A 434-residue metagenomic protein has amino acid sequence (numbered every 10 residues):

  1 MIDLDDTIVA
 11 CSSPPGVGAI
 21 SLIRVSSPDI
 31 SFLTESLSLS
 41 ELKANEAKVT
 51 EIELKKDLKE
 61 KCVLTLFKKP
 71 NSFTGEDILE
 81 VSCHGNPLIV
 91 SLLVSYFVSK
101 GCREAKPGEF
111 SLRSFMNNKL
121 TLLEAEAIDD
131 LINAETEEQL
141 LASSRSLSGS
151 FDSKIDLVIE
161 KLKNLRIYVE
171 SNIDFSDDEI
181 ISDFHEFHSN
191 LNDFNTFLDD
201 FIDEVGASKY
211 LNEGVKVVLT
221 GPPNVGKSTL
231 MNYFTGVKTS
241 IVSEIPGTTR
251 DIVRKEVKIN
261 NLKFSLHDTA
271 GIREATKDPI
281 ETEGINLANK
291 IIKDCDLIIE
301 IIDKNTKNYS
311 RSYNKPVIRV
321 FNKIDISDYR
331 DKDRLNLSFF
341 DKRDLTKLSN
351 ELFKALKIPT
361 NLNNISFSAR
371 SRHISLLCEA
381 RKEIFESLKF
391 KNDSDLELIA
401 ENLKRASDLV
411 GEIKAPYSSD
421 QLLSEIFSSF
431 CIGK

Functional and structural regions predicted by a protein language model:
M1-L141, G149: A glycine-rich (often HGG/GG-containing) alpha/beta subdomain
I2-C11, P15, K55-D57, E137-N260 (+2 more regions): C-terminal-of-GTPase-core extension/linker across diverse P-loop GTPases
G18, N45-K48, D294-L297, K315-V317 (+1 more regions): Short glycine-/polar-rich loops that comprise or flank the Walker A/P-loop and associated switch/sensor motifs
V49-K68, G247-T276, L297: Switch I (G2) and immediately adjacent beta-strands of P-loop GTPase domains
T74, I292-D294, R311-K315: Flexible, charged surface loops at secondary-structure boundaries
L266, I301, V320: Generic enzyme active-site microenvironment
E281-K304: Inter-motif core of Ras-like GTPase G domains
